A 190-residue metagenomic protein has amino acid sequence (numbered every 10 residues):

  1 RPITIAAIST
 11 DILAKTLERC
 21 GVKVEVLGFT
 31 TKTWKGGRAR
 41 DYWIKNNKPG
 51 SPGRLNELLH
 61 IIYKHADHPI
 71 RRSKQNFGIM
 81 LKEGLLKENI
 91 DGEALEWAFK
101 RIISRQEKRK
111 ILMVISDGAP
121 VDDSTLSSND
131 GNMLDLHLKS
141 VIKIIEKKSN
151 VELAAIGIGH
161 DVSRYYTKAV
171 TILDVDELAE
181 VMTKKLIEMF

Functional and structural regions predicted by a protein language model:
R1-F190: Acidic, glycine-rich A-domain
